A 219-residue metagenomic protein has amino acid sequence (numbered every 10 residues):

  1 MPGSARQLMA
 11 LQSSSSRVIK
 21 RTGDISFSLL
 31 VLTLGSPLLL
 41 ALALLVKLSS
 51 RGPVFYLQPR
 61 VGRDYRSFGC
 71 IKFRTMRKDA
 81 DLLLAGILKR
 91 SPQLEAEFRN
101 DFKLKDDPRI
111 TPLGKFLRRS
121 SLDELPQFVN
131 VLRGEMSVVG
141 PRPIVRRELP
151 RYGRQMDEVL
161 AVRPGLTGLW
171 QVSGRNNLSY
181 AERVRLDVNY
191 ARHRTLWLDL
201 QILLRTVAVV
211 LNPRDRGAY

Functional and structural regions predicted by a protein language model:
M1-A5, R118-Y219: Hydrophobic structural segments characteristic of membrane proteins
R6-V18, K105, R109, I144: Juxtamembrane loop-helix boundary motifs flanking transmembrane segments in multi-pass membrane proteins
L11-L83, L196, Q201-Y219: A hydrophobic, helix-centered structural microdomain
K20-R21, L57-G62, R66-M76, R109 (+5 more regions): Short, cationic motifs built from Arg/Lys/His that form the positively charged side of catalytic pockets
G23-S26, P108-I110, V184-D187: Flexible glycine/proline-enriched surface loops and loop-helix/loop-strand junctions
L32-T33, F116-S120: Histidine kinase transmitter module recognition
F55-P108, T167-R185: Short, glycine-rich, amphipathic interfacial segments at transmembrane boundaries or analogous
